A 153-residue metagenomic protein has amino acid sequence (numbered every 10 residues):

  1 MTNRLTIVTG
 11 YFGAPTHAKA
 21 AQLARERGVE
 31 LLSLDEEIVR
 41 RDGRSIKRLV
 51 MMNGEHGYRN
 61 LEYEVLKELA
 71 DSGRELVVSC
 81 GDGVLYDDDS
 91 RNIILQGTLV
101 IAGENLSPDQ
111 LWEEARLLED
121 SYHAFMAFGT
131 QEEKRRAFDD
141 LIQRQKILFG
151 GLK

Functional and structural regions predicted by a protein language model:
M1-T2, Q22, E26, I142-K153: NTP-dependent small-molecule kinase module
T2-I7, G73-R74: Pre-Walker A (Motif I) flank of P-loop NTPase domains
T6-A24: Glycine-rich phosphate-binding P-loop
I7, V77-S79, V100-I101: Structural motif
A21, D89-N92, W112-A115: Short amphipathic alpha-helical segments
S33-I93: ATP-dependent small-molecule kinase phosphotransfer cores that center on conserved nucleotide phosphate-binding segments
L95-T98, G151-L152: Short glycine-/polar-rich loops that comprise or flank the Walker A/P-loop and associated switch/sensor motifs
T98-K146: A glycine- and Lys/Arg-enriched "phosphate-lid" helix/loop adjacent to the NTP-binding pocket of small-molecule kinases
